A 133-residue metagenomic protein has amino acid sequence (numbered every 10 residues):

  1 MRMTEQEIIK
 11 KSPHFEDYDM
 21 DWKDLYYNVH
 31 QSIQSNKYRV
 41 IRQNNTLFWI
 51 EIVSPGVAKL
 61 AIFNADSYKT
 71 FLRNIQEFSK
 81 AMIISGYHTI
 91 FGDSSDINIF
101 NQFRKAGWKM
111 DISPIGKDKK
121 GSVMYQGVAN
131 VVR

Functional and structural regions predicted by a protein language model:
M1-Y27: Short amphipathic alpha-helix that is part of the acyltransferase structural core
K23-R39, Q43-G56: A conserved beta-strand-loop-helix scaffold within acyl/acetyltransferase catalytic domains
V53-D66: Conserved acetyl-CoA binding element of GNAT-fold acetyltransferases
S67-I84, N101, K105: Conserved acetyl-CoA-binding loop-helix of GNAT-fold acetyltransferases
I75, N98, D118-G121: Short glycine/proline-centered loop/turn elements that form peptide/ligand docking sites
I83-S95: Conserved GNAT acetyl-CoA-binding A-motif
S95-S113: Conserved active-site alpha-helix within GNAT-family acetyltransferase domains
K109-G127: Conserved catalytic-core motifs of GNAT/GCN5-like acyltransferases
